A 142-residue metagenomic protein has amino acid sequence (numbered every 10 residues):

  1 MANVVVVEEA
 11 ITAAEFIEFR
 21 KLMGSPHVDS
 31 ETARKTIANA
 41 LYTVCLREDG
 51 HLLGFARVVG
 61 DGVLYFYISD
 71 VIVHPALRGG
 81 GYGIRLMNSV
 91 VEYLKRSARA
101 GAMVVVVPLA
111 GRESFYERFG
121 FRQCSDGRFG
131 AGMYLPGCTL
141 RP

Functional and structural regions predicted by a protein language model:
M1-S30, P142: Short amphipathic alpha-helix that is part of the acyltransferase structural core
K35-C45, A102: A short helix-loop-beta-strand connector motif used in the catalytic cores of GNAT acetyltransferases and, in some
L41-A56: Conserved beta-hairpin
G60-I68, R78, A100, D126: A conserved beta-turn-beta hairpin within the catalytic core of GNAT-like acetyltransferases that forms part
L77, G81-S89: Conserved acetyl-CoA pyrophosphate-binding loop and the N-cap/start of the following alpha-helix in GNAT-like
L94-P108: Conserved GNAT acetyl-CoA-binding A-motif
G101, V105, E117, R122-R141: Conserved catalytic-core motifs of GNAT/GCN5-like acyltransferases
